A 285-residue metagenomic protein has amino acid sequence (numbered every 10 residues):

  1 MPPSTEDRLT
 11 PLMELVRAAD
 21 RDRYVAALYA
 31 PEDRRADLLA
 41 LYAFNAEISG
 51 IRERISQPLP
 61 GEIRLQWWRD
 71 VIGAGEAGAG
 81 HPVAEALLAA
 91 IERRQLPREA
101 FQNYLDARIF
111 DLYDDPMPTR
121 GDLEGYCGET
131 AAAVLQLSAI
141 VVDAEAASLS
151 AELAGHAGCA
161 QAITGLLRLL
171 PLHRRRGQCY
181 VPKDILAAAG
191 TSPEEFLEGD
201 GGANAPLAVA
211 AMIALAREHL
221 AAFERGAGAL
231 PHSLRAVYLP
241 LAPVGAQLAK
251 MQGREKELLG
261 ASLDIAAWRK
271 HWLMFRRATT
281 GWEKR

Functional and structural regions predicted by a protein language model:
M1-A90, P97-R108, C127-Q136, L149-A162 (+1 more regions): Catalytic cores of Mg2+-dependent Asp-rich isoprenoid enzymes
I109-D122, G201: Acidic/His metal-coordination segments adjacent to aromatic residues that form catalytic metal sites in metalloenzymes
L137-V141: Alpha-helical transmembrane segments of multipass membrane proteins
G165-L167: Conserved phosphate/anionic-ligand binding catalytic regions in large, soluble enzymes, centered on
